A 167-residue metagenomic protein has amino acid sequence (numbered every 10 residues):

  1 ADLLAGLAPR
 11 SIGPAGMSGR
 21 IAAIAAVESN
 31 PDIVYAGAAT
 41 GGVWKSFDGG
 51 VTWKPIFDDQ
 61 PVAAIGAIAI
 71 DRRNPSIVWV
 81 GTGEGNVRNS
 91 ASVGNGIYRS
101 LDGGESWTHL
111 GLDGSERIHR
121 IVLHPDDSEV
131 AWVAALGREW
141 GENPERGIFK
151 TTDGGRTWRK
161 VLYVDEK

Functional and structural regions predicted by a protein language model:
A1-K167: Beta-propeller blade termini and top-face loops
